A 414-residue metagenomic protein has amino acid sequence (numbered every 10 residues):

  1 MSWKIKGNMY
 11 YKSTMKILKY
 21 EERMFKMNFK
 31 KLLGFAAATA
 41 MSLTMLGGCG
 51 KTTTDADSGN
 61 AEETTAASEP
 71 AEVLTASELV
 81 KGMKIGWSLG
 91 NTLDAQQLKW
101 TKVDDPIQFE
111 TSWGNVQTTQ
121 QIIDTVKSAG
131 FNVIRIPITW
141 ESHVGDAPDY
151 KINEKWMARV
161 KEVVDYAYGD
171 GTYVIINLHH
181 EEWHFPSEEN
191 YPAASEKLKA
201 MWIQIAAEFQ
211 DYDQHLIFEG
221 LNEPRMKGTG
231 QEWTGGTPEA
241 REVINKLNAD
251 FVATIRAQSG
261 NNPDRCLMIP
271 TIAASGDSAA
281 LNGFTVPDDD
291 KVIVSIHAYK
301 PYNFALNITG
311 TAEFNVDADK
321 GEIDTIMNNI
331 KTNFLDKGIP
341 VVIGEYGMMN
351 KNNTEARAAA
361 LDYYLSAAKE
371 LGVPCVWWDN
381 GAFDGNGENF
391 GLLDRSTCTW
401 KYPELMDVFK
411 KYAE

Functional and structural regions predicted by a protein language model:
W3-K26: Short, Lys/Arg-enriched N-terminal segments with co-localized hydrophobic residues within the first ~10-30 amino acids
N28-K51: Sec-dependent N-terminal signal peptides of Gram-positive bacterial secreted proteins and lipoproteins
M45-A66: Sec-dependent signal peptide cleavage junction
A66-V133, N333: N-terminal carbohydrate-binding accessory modules
L89-T118, D146-I152, N190, N303-I323 (+1 more regions): Acidic/histidine-rich helix-loop elements that form or flank divalent-metal/phosphate-binding sites at the catalytic
W113-V133, D149-H179, S187-G220, V243-R256: An active-site-proximal structural segment forming one wall of the substrate-binding cleft that immediately precedes
E196-T311, V316, I326-M348, E370-V373: Active-site region of glycoside hydrolase catalytic domains
D324-C398: Substrate-binding cleft of secreted/luminal carbohydrate-active enzymes
